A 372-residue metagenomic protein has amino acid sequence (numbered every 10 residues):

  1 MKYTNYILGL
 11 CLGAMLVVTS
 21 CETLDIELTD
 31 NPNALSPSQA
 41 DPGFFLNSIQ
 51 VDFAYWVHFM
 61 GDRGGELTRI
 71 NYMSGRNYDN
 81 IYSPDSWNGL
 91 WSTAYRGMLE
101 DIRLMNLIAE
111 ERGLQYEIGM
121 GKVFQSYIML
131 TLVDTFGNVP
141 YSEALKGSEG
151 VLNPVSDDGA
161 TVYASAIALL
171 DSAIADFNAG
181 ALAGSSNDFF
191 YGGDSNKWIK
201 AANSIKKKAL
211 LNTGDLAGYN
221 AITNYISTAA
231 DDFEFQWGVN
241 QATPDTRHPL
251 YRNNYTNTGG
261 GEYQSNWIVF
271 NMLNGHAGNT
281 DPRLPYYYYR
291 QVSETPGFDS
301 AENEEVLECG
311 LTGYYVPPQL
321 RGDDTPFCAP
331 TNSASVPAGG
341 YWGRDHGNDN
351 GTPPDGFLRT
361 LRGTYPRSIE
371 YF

Functional and structural regions predicted by a protein language model:
M1-T19: Sec-dependent bacterial lipoprotein signal peptides
C21-Y78, D85-G89, T93-R96, L104 (+1 more regions): Membrane-proximal, proline-rich intrinsically disordered regions
G43-L46, Q50, R96-N106, Y163 (+5 more regions): Extracytoplasmic/secreted envelope proteins and their assembly/folding machinery, especially bacterial periplasmic
V57-H58, I128-N138, L216-A217, D231-Q236 (+2 more regions): Secretory-pathway/luminal and periplasmic proteins that interact with or process carbohydrate-rich
Y72-S142, K146-S185, Y371: Conserved, well-structured interaction surfaces
A164-G238: Internal, well-ordered domain-core segments that constitute the primary functional module of diverse proteins
A221-F372: Extended ligand-binding clefts on enzyme/binding-domain cores
